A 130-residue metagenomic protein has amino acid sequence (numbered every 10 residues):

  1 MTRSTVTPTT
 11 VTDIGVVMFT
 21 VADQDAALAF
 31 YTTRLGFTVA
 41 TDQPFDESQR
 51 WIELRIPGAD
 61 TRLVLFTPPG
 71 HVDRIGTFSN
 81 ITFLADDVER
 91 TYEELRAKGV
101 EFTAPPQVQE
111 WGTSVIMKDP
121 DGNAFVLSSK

Functional and structural regions predicted by a protein language model:
M1-L28, F78-I81: N-terminal beta-strand motif that seeds the catalytic metal site of vicinal oxygen chelate
M18-T61: Core segments of cupin and vicinal oxygen chelate
D23-D25, P57, I75-A124: Vicinal oxygen chelate
T41, V108, S128-K130: Short beta->alpha transition motifs characteristic of CBS
P44-D46, V72, V108-Q109: A short beta-turn/loop motif at secondary-structure boundaries
P57, F66-P68, K130: Generic beta-structure capping elements
D60, P69-V72: Active-site/binding-pocket entry motifs
L63-F66, I116, F125-S128: Conserved beta-strand in the GNAT
